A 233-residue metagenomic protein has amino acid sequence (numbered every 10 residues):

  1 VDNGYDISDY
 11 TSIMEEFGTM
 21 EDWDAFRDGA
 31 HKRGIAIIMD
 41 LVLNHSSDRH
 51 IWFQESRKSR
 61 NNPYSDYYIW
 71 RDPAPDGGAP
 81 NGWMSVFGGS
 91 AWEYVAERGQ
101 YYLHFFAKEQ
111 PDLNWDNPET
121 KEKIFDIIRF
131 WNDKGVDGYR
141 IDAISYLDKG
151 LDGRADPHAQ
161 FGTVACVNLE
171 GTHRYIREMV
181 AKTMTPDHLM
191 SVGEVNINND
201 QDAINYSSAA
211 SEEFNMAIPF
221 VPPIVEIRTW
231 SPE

Functional and structural regions predicted by a protein language model:
V1-R129, D133, Y146-N199, A209: Acidic/aromatic-lined carbohydrate-recognition and catalytic surfaces of CAZymes acting on diverse glycans
Y139-I141: Hydrophobic residues within beta-strands of alpha/beta enzymes
V195-E233: Noncatalytic carbohydrate-binding groove/subsite architecture in carbohydrate-active enzymes
